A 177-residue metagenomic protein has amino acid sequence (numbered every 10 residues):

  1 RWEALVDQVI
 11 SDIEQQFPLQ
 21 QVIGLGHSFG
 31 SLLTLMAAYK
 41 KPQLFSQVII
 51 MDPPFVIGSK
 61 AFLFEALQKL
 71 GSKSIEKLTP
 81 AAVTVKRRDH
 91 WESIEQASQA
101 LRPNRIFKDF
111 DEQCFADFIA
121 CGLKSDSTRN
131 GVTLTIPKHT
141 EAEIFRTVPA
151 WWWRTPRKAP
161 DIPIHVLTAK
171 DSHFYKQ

Functional and structural regions predicted by a protein language model:
R1-L25, L67: Active-site loop/oxyanion-hole signature of alpha/beta-hydrolase fold enzymes
R1-Q8, D89, S93, T147-W152: Soluble or luminal CAZymes and related metallo-dependent hydrolases
A4, Q8-D12, M36, Q96 (+2 more regions): Alpha-helical elements of Rossmann-like donor-binding domains used by nucleotide-donor carbohydrate transfer enzymes
L19, L44, F107, K124 (+1 more regions): A general structural signal for well-ordered secondary-structure junctions
L19-E65: Conserved hydrolase catalytic core segment
K60-T128, I144-V148: Helix-rich cap/lid subdomain of alpha/beta-hydrolase
Q113-Q177: Conserved serine/cysteine hydrolase catalytic core
